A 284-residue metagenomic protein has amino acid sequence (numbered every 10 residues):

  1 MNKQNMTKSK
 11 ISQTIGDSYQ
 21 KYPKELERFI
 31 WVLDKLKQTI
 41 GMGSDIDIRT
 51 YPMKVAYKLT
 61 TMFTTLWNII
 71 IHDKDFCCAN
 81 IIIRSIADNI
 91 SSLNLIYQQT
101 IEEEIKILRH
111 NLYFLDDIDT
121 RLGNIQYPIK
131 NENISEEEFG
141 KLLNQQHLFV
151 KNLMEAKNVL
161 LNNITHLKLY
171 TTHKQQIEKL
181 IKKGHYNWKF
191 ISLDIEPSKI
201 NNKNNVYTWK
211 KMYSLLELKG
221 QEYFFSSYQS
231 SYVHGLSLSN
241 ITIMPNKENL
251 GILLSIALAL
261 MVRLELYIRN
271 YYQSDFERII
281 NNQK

Functional and structural regions predicted by a protein language model:
N2-T50, T61, D116-K284: Secondary-shell segments that build the walls of catalytic and ion/ligand-binding clefts
G41-T100: Long, hydrophobic/aromatic-enriched structural stretches that serve as scaffold segments
A79, Y97-R109, F276-N281: Short, glycine/acidic-rich hinge or "gate" loops at secondary-structure transitions that mediate conformational
I81-D88, E103-E104, H110, P245-L254: Amphipathic alpha-helical scaffolding segments
I83, E103-F114, T120-N124, P128: Intrinsically disordered, low-complexity acidic/Ser/Thr-rich segments used as protein-protein interaction/activation
